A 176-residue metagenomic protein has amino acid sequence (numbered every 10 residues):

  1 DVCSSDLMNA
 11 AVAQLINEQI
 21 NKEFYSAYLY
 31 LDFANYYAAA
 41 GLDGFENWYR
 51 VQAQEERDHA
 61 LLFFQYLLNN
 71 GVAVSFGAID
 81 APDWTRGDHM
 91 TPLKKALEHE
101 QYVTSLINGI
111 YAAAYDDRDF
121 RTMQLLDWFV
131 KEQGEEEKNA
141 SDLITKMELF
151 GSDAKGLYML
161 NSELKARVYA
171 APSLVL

Functional and structural regions predicted by a protein language model:
D1-S4: Short, small-residue-biased leader/transition segments that mark boundaries at the very start of proteins
V12, G41-F45, H89, R118-T122 (+1 more regions): Residue-level recognition of alpha-helical structural elements
I16-K22, S26, F33, Q65 (+2 more regions): Acidic/histidine-rich alpha-helical segments that form the ligand environment of transition-metal centers
K22, L68-A73, M147-K155: Alpha-helix capping/hinge segments and adjacent helical runs
Y37-A78, A140-L143: Conserved alpha-helical segments that form or flank metal/cofactor-binding pockets of metalloenzymes
G77-A78, Q124, Y158-M159: Beta-strand segments within the central parallel beta-sheet cores of soluble alpha/beta enzyme folds
A154-L176: Acidic/histidine-enriched, glycine/proline-rich intrinsically disordered or flexible terminal extensions
